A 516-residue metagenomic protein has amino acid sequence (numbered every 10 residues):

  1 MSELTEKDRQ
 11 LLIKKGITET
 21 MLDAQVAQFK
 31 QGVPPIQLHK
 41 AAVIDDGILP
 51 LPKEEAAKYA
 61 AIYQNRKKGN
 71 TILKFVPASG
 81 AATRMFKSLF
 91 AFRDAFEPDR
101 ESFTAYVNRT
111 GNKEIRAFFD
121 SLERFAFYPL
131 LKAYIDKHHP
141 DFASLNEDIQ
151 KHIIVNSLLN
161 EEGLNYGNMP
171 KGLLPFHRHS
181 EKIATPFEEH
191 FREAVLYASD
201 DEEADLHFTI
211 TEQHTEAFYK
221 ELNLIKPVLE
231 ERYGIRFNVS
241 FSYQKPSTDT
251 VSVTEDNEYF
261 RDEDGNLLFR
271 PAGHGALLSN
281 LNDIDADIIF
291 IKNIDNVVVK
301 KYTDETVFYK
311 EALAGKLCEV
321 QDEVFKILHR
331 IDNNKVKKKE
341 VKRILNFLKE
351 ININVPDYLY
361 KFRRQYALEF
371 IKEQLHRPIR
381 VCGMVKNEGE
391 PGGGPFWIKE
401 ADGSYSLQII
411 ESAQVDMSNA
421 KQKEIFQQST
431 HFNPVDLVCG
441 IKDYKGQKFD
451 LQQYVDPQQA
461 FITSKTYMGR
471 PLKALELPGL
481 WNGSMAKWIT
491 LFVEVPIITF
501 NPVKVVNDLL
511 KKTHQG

Functional and structural regions predicted by a protein language model:
M1-P35: Polybasic, low-complexity association/targeting segments
S2, L12, P34, L38-M85 (+7 more regions): Domain-scale recognition of functional cores that engage charged ligands
N352-R380, G389-G393, S404-I410, Q414-G516: Primarily single-stranded nucleic-acid-binding OB-fold modules
